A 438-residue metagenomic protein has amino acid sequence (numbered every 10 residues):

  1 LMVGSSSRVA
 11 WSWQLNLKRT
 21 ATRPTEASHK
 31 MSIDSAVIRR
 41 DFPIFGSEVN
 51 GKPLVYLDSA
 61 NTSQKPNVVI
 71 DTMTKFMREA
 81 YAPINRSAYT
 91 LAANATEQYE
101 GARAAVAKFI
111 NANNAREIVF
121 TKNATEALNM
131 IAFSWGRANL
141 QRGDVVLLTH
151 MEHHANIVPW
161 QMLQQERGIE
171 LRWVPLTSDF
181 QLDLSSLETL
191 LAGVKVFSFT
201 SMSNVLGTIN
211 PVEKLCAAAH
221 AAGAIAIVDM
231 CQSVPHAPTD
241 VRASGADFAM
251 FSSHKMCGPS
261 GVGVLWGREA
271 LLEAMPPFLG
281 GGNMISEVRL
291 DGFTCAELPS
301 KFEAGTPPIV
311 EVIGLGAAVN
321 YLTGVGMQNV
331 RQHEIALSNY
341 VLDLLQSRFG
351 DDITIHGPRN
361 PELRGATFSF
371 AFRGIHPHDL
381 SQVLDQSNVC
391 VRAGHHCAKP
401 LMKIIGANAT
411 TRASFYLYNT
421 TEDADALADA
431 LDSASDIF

Functional and structural regions predicted by a protein language model:
M2, V9-W13, K18-R19: N-terminal mitochondrial targeting presequence
V3-G4, I33: N-terminal leader/targeting segments
S5, R19-A27: Short, low-complexity intrinsically disordered segments enriched in A/P/G/S/L with frequent Arg, especially at protein
S12, E26-F438: Pyridoxal 5′-phosphate
